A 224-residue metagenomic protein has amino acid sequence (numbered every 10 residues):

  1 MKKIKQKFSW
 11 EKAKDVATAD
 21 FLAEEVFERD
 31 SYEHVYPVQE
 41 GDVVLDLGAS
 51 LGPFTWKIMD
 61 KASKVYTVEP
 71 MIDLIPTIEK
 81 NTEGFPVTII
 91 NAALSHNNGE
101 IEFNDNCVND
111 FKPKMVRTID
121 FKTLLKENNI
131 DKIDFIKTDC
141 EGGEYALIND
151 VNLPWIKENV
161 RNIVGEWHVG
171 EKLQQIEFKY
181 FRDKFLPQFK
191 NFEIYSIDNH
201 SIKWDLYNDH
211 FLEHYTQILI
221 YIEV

Functional and structural regions predicted by a protein language model:
M1-V224: Phosphate/nucleotide-binding beta-alpha loop and adjacent structural elements of enzyme active sites
